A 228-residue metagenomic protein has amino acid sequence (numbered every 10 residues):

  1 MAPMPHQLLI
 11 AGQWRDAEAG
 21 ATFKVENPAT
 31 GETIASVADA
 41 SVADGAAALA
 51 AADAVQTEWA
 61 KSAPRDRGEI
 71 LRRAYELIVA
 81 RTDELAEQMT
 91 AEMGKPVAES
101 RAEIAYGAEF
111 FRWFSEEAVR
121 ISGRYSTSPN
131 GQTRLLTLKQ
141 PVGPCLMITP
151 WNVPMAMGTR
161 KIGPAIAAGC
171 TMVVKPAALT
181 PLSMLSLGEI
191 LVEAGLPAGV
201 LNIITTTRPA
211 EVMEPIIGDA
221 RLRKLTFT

Functional and structural regions predicted by a protein language model:
M1-S36, E69, R73, G123-I148: Terminal low-complexity tails and localization/encapsulation signals of metabolic enzymes
L9-I10, K24-N27, S36-A46, G195-V200 (+1 more regions): Histidine- and aromatic-rich ligand-binding microenvironments
E18, G45, T82, S100 (+2 more regions): Alpha-helix N-cap/helix-start motif
E32-I121, Q132: Glycine-rich loop-to-alpha-helix module at the N-terminal edge of alpha/beta enzyme cores
V79, G123-T228: Rossmann-like NAD(P) dinucleotide-binding subdomain of oxidoreductase/dehydrogenase enzymes
